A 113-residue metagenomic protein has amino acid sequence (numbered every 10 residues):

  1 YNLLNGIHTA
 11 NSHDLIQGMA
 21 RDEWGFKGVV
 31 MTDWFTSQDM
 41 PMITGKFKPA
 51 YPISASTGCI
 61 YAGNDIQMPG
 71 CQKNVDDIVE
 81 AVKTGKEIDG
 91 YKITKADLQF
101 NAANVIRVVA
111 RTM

Functional and structural regions predicted by a protein language model:
Y1-M113: Glycoside hydrolase catalytic-domain context in secreted enzymes
